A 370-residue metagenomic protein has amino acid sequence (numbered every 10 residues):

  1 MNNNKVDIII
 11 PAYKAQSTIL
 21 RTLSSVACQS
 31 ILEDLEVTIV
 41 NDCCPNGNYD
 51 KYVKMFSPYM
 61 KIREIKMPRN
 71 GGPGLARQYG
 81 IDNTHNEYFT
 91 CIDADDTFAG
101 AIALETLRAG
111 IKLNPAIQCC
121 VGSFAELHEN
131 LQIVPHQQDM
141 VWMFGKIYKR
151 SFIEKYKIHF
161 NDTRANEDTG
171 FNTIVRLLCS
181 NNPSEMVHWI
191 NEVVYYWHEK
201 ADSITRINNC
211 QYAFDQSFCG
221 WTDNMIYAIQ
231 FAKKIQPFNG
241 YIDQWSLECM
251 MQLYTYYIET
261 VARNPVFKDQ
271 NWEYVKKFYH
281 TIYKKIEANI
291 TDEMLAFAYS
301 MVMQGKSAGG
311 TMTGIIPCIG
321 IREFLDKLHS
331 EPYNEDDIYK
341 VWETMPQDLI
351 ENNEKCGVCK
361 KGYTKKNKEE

Functional and structural regions predicted by a protein language model:
M1-N2, A262-E370: Membrane-interface aromatic/basic loop that binds lipid-linked glycans or pyrophosphate carriers, typified by
M1-Y227, K234-G240, L328-E370: Nucleotide-sugar donor-binding/catalytic module of glycosyltransferases that assemble extracellular/cell-envelope
E167-D168, W245, C249: Short, conserved alpha-helical segments within structured domains
W197-K200, R206-G240, L247, Q252-T260 (+1 more regions): Catalytic core of nucleotide-sugar-dependent glycosyltransferases
